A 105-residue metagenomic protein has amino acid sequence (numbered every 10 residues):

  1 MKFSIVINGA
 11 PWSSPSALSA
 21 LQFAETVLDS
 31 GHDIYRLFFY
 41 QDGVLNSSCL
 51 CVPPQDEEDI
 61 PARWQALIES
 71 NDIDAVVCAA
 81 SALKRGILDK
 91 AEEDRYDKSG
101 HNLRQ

Functional and structural regions predicted by a protein language model:
S4-L18, S47-V52: Short, glycine-rich nucleotide/cofactor-binding loops
A17-S30, L37: Histidine-anchored nucleotide/phosphate-binding helix
S30-D33, N71: Helix C-cap/helix->beta junction micro-motif
Y35-Q41, D74-A79: Short internal beta-strands
V44-S47, L83-R85: Short, active-site-adjacent cap segments at secondary-structure transitions
S47-Q55, D89-E92: Glycine-rich loop at the start of a catalytic domain that most often binds anionic cofactors/ligands
P53-K84: A glycine-rich helix N-cap at a beta->alpha junction
A79-Q105: N-terminal glycine-rich phosphate/adenylate-binding segment common to multiple enzyme folds
